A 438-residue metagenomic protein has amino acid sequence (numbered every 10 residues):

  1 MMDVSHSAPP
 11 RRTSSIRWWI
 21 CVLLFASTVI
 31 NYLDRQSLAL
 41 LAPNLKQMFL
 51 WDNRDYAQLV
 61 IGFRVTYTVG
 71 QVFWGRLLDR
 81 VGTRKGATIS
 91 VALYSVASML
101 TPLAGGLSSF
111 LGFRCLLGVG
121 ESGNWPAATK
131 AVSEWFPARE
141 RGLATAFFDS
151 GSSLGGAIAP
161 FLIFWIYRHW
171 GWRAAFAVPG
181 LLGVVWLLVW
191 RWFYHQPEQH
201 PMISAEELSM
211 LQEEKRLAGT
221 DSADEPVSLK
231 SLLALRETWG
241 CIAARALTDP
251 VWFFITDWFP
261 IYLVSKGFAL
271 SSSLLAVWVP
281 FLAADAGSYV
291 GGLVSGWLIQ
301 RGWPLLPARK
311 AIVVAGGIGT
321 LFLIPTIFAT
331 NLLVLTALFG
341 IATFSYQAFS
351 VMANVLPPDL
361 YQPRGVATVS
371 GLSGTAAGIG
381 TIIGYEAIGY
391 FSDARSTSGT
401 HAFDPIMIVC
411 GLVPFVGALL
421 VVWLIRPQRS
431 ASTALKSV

Functional and structural regions predicted by a protein language model:
Q36, R64-V72, G156-A157, F281-Y289 (+1 more regions): Residue-level signature of mid-helix packing/kink "hotspots" within the transmembrane helices of 12-pass Major
L38-A39, L235-Y289, S350, N354 (+1 more regions): Extracytoplasmic gate region of multi-pass secondary transporters
L50, G82, L103-S109, G120 (+2 more regions): Helix-breaking motifs and short loop linkers at transmembrane-helix boundaries and internal kinks in secondary membrane
V69-S108: Conserved MFS/SLC helix-loop-helix module at the cytosolic interface between two early adjacent transmembrane helices
F113-S153: Cytoplasmic helix-loop-helix junction between adjacent transmembrane helices in 12-TM secondary transporters
F148-P201: Helix-loop-helix hairpin linking two adjacent transmembrane segments in secondary transporters
R168-G180, A308-A311, Y390-V413: A membrane-interface helix-boundary motif in multi-pass transporters
L306-A353: C-terminal transmembrane helical hairpin of 12-TM major facilitator-type secondary transporters
